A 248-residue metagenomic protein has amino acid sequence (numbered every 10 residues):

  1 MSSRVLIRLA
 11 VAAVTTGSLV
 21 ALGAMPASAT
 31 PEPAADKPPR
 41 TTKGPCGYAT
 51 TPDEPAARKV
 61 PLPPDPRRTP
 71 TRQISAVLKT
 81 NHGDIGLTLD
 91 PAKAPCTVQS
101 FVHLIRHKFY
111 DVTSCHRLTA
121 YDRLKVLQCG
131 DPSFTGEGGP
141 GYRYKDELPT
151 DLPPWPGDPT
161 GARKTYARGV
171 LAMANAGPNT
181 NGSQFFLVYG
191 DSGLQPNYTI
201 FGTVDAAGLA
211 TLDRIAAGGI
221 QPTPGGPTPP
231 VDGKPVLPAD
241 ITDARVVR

Functional and structural regions predicted by a protein language model:
S2-R248: Cyclophilin-like peptidyl-prolyl cis-trans isomerases
